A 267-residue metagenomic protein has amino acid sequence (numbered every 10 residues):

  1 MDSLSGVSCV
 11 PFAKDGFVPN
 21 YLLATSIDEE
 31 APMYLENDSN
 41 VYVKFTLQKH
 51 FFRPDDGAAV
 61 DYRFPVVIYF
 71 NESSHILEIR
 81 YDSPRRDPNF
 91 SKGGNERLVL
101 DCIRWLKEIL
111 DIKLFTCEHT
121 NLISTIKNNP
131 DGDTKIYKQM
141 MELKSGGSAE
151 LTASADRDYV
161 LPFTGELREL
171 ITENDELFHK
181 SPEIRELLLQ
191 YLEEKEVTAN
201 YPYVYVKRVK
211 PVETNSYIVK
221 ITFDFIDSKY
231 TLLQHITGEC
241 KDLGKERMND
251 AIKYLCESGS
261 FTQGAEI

Functional and structural regions predicted by a protein language model:
M1-I267: Intrinsically disordered, low-complexity, charge-rich terminal extensions of nucleic-acid-associated complexes
